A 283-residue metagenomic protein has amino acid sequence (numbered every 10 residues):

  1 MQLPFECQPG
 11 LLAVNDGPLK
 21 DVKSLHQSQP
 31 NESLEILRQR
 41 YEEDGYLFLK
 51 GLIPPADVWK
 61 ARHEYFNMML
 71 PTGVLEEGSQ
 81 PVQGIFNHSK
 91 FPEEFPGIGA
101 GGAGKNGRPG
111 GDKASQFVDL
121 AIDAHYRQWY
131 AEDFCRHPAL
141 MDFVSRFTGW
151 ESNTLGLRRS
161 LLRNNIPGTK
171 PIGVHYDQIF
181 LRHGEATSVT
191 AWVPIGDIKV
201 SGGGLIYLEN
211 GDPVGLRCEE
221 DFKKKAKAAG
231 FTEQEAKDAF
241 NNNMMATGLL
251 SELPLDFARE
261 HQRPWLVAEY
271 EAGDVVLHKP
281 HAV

Functional and structural regions predicted by a protein language model:
Q2-D44, K50-V174, F180: Non-heme Fe(II)-dependent double-stranded beta-helix
P30-N31, G184, R259-E260: Short loop/turn motifs at secondary-structure junctions and domain boundaries
F48-G51, T154-R158, T190, G204-Y207 (+1 more regions): A structural signal for short, well-ordered beta-strand segments and their strand-loop junctions that often border
G51-I53, I195-K199, N210-D212: Short loop segments at secondary-structure junctions
F147, L181-V200, E269-A272, L277: Short, conserved beta-strand element in jelly-roll/cupin
L161, Y176-Q178, V193-D197, E209: Short, structured patches in soluble enzyme cores that scaffold and shape functional sites
H175-Q178, W192-V193, Q262-P264, A282-V283: Glycine-rich, charged/polar anion/phosphate-binding loops that engage phosphate groups from diverse ligands
V200-V283: Double-stranded beta-helix
